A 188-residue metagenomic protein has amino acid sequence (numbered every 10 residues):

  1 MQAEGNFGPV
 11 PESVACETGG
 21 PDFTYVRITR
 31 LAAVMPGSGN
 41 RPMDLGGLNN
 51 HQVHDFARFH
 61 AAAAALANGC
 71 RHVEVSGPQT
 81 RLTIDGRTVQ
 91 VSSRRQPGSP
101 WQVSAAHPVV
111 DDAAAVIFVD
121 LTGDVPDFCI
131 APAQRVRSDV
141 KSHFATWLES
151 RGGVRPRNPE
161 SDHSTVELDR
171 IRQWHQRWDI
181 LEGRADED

Functional and structural regions predicted by a protein language model:
Q2-D188: Nucleic-acid endonuclease domains
